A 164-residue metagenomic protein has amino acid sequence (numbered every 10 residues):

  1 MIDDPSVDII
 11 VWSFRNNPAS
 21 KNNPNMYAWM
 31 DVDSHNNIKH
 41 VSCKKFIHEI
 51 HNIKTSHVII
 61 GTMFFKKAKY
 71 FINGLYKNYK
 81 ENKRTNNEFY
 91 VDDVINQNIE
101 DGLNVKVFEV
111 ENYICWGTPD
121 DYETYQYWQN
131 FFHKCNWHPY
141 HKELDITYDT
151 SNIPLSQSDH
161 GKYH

Functional and structural regions predicted by a protein language model:
M1-S34: Conserved beta-loop-beta/alpha segment of the NTase-like Rossmann-fold superfamily that binds/positions NTPs
V7, L103, K162-H164: Solvent-exposed, well-ordered amphipathic alpha-helical segments that flank/support binding or catalytic loops
I10-S13, A19-S20, F46-I50, E109-E111 (+2 more regions): Short flexible/disordered coil segments
V11-S13, M26, K66, T118 (+1 more regions): Intrinsic structural disorder
D31, V94, Q126-Q129, L144-D145 (+1 more regions): Generic alpha-helical secondary structure signal
N37-E123, Y127-H138: Catalytic-core segments of class I nucleotidyltransferases/pyrophosphorylases that form NMP-activated intermediates
H141-Y163: Charge-rich, low-complexity intrinsically disordered segments
